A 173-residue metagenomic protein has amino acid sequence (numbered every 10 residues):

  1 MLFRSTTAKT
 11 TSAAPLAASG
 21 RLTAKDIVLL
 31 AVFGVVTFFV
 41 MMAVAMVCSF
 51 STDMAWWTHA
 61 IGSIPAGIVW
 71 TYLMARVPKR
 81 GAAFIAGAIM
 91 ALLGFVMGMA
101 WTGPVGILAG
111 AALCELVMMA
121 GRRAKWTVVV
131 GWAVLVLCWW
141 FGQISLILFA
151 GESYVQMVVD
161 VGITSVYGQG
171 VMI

Functional and structural regions predicted by a protein language model:
M1-L2: Short, small-residue-biased leader/transition segments that mark boundaries at the very start of proteins
S5-R21: Membrane-interfacial, low-structure loops and terminal tails that flank and connect transmembrane helices in multi-pass
L16-G81: Hydrophobic transmembrane alpha-helices
I27-V28, F39, L108-I147: Short helix-perturbing small/polar motifs within transmembrane alpha-helices
G34-M42, I89-M99, V134-I144: Aromatic-anchored segments of alpha-helical transmembrane domains
A45-D53, A75-P78, M99, G103 (+3 more regions): Transmembrane helix-loop junctions in multipass membrane proteins, especially transporters and channels
W57-L116: Alpha-helical membrane segments and adjacent membrane-interface helices in multi-pass membrane proteins
V129-I173: Membrane-embedded alpha-helical hairpins and interfacial helices in multi-pass inner-membrane proteins
